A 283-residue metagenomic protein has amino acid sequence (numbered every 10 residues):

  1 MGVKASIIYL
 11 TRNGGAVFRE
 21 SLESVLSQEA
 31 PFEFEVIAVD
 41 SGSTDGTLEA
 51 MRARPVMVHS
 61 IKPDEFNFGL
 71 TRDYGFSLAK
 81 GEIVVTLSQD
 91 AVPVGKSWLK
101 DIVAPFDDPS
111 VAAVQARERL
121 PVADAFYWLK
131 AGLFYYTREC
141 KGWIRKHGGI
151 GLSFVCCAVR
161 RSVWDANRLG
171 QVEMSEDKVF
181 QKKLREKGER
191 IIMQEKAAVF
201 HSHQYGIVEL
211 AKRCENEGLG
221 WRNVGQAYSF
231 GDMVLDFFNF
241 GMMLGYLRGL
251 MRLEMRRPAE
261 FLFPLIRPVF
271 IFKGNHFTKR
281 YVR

Functional and structural regions predicted by a protein language model:
E23-E33: Short, acidic, metal-binding catalytic loop of nucleotide-sugar glycosyltransferases
D40-L48, V92: A conserved acidic beta->alpha catalytic loop
I61-A79: Glycine-rich, basic loop-to-helix element that forms the pyrophosphate-binding segment of sugar-nucleotide handling
G81-V92: Short beta-strand-to-loop acidic/aromatic patch adjacent to the donor-nucleotide binding site
V92, K96-W128: Conserved donor NDP-sugar-binding/catalytic core segment of glycosyltransferases
L120-P121, C140-V159, E173: A recurrent flexible, glycine/aromatic-enriched loop bordering the glycosyltransferase active site that acts as
M174-K182: Acidic donor-binding loop at a coil-to-helix junction in glycosyltransferase catalytic cores that engages
V208, K212-R283: Non-catalytic, C-terminal membrane-associated alpha-helical segments of glycosyltransferases
